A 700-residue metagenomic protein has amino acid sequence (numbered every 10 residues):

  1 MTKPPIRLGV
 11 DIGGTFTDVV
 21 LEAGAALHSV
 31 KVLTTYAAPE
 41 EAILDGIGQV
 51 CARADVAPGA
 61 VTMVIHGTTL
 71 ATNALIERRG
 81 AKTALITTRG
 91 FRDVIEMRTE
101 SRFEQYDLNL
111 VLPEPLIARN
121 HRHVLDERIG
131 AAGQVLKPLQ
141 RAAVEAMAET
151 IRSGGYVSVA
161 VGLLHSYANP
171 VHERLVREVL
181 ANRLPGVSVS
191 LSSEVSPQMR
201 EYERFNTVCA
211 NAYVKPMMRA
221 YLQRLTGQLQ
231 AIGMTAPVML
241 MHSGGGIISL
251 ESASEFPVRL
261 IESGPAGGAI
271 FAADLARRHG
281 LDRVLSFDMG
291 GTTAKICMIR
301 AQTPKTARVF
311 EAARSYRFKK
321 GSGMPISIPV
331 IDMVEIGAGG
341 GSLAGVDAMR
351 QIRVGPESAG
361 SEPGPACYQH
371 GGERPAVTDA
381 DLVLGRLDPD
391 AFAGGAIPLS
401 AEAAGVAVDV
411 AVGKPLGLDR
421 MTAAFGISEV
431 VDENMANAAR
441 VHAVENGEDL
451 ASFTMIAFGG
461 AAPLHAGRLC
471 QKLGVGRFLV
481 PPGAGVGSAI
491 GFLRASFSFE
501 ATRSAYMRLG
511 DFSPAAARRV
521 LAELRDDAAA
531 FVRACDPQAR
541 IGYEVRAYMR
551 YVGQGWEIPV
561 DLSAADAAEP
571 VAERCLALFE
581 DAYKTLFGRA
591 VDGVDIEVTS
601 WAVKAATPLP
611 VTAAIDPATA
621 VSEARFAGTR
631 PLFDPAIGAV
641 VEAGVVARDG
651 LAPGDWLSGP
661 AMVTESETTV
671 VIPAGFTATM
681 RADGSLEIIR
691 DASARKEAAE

Functional and structural regions predicted by a protein language model:
M1-A84, G130, K137-A160, E173-E178 (+11 more regions): N-terminal glycine/serine-rich phosphate-binding loop of ATP-dependent small-molecule kinases, especially carbohydrate
K3-P4, I12, A142-A146, T150-S153 (+11 more regions): C-terminal, non-catalytic interaction/recognition modules in large multi-subunit enzymes and RNPs
G9, D18-V20, H28-P39, G46-G48 (+6 more regions): Conserved phosphate-binding loops in N-terminal lobes of ATP-dependent enzymes of the actin/Hsp70/sugar-kinase
V19-L21, V30-Y36, A84-G90, L110-P113 (+4 more regions): Glycine-rich phosphate-binding loop of actin/hexokinase-like ATP-binding domains
T62-M63, A160-N169, N211-V214, A424-E429 (+1 more regions): Conserved short loop/turn motifs at secondary-structure junctions
T68, G162-L164, S192-E194, S243-G244 (+4 more regions): Glycine-rich beta-strand-to-loop/alpha-helix junction loops that act as flexible
N182-V208, G474-I490: Conserved phosphate-binding/catalytic loops in two-lobed NTP-binding clefts
S193-Q230, I490-D526: Metal-dependent DNA phosphodiester-chemistry modules and their immediately adjacent helices/loops in DNA-processing
